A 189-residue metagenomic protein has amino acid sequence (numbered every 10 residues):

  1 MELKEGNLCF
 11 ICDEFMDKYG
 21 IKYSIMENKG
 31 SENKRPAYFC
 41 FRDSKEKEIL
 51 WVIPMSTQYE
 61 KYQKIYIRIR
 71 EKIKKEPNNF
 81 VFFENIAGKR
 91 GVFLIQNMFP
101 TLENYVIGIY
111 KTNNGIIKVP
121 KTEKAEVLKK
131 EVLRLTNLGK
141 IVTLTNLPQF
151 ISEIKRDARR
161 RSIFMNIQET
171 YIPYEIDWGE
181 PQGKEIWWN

Functional and structural regions predicted by a protein language model:
M1-E2, R42-K47: Secondary-structure boundary elements
M1-K34: Short N-terminal edge-element motif at the start of the domain
G20-I21, V52, K64, Y110: A short secondary-structure junction signal
G30-K34, K45-A87: Compact nucleic-acid interaction/catalytic patches
P36-R42: Short beta-strand-centered aromatic/proline hotspots
M55-Q58, M98, E103, P181-G183: Beta-hairpin (beta-strand-turn-beta-strand) motif
Y66, I73-A158: C-terminal terminal-subdomain/extension
R161-N189: Short linear interaction segments
